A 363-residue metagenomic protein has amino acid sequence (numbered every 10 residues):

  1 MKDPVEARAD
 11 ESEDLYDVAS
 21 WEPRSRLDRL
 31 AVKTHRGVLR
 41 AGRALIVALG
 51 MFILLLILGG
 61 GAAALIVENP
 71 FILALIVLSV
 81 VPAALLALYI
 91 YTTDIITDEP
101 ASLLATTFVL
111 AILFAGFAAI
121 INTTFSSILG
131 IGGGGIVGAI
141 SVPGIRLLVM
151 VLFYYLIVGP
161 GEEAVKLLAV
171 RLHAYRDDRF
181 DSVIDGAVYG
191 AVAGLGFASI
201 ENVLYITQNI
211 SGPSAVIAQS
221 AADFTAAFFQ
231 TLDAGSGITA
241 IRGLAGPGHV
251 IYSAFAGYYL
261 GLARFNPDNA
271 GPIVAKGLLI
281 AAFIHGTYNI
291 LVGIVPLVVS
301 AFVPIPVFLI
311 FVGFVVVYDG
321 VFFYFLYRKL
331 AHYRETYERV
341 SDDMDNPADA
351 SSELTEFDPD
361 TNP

Functional and structural regions predicted by a protein language model:
M1-P363: Hydrophobic alpha-helical segments at protein termini of multi-pass membrane proteins
